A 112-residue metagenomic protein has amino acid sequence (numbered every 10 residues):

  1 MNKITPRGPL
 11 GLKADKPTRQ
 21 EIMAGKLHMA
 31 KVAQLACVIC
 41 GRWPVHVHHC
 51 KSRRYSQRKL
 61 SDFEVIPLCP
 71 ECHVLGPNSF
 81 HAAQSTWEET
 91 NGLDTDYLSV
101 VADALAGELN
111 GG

Functional and structural regions predicted by a protein language model:
M1-H46, V74, G92-G112: A boundary/linker detector
H28, K59-L60, N78: Short N-terminal micro-motifs specific to bacterial/archaeal maturation and metal-cluster initiation sites
V32, H49, C69: Divalent metal-coordination and catalytic microenvironments
P44-K51, N78-A83: Short Cys/His-rich "knuckle" micro-motifs
S52-V65: Short linker/helix segments within small regulatory modules
E64-L68, L93-D96: Hydrophobic alpha-helical segments of small multi-pass membrane proteins
V65-E88: Short Cys/His-centered divalent metal-binding micro-motifs
